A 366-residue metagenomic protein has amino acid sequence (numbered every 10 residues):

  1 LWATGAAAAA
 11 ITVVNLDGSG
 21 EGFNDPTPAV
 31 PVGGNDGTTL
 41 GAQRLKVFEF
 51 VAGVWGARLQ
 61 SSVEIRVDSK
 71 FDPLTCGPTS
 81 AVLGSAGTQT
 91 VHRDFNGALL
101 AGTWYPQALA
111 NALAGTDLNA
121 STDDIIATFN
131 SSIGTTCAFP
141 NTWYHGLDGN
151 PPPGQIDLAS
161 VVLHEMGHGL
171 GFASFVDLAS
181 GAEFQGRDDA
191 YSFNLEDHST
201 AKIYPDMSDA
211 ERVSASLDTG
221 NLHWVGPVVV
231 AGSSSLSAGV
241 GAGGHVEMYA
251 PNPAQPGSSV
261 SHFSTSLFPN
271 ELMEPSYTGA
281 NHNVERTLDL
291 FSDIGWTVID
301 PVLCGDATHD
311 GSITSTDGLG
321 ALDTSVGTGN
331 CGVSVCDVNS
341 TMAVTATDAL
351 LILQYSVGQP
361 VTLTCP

Functional and structural regions predicted by a protein language model:
L1-W2, V230, A254, L363: A generic alpha-helix propensity feature with a strong bias for hydrophobic helices
W2, G37, V54-R58, T116-L118 (+5 more regions): Generic structural signal for short, flexible, solvent-exposed coil/loop and linker residues
W2, R44, S69, Q155 (+7 more regions): Functionally constrained cores in energy, signaling, and assembly domains
W2-A8: Sec/Tat signal peptide C-region and signal peptidase I cleavage site
A8-L163, G169-P301: Extracellular zinc-dependent metalloprotease catalytic-domain scaffold
I299-P366: Cellulosome-associated attachment modules in secreted, modular CAZymes
